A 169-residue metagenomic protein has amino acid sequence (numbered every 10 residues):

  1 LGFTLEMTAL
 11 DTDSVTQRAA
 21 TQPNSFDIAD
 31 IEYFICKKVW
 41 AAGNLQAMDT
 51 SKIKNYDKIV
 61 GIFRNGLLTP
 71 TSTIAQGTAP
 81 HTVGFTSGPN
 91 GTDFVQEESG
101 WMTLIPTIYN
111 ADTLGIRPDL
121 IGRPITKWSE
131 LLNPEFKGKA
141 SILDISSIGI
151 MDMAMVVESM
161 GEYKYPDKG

Functional and structural regions predicted by a protein language model:
L1-A42: Early extracytoplasmic/lumenal segment of secretory-pathway proteins
F34, W40-G169: Extracytoplasmic ligand-binding site segments that recognize negatively charged/polar headgroups
